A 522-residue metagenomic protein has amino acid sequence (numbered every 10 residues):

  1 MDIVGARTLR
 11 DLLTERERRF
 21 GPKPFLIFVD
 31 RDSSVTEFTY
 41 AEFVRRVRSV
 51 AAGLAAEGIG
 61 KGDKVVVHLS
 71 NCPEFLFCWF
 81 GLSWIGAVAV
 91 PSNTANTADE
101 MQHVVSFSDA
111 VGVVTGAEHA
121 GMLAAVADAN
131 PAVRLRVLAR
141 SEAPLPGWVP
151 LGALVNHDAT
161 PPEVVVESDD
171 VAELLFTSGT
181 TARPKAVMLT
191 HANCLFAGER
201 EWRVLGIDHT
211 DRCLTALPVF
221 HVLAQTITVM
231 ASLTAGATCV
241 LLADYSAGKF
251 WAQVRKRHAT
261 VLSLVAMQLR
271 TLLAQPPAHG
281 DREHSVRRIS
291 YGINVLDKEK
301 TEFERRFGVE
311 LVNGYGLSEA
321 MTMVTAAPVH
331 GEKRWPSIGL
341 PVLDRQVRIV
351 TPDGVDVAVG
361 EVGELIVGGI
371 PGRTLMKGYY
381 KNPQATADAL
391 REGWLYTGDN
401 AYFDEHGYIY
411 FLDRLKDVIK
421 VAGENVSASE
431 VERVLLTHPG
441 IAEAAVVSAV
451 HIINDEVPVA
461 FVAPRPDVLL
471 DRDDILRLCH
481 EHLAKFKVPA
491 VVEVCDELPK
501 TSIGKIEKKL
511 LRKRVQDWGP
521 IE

Functional and structural regions predicted by a protein language model:
G5, P22, L26-C72, L76-F80 (+3 more regions): Conserved AMP-binding/adenylate-forming core of the ANL superfamily
A6, G21-P24, H157-F176, R183 (+1 more regions): Conserved pre-ATP/AMP-binding loop-to-beta segment of ANL
T14, A56-E57, F80, W84-A153 (+3 more regions): Structural core segment of the AMP-binding/adenylate-forming
E37-A41, A172-F196, P328: Conserved AMP-binding A3 loop
N96-Q102, V113-T115, V367, P371-G372 (+7 more regions): AMP-binding/adenylate-forming catalytic core of the ANL superfamily
D109-G112, A129-R140, P144, R212-L214 (+3 more regions): Conserved helix-loop-beta element of the AMP-binding
L195-R212, V219-V261, Q275: Conserved AMP-binding/adenylation subdomain of ANL enzymes
K256-L264, L273-K333, Q346, D356: Gly/Ser/Thr-rich phosphate-binding loop
